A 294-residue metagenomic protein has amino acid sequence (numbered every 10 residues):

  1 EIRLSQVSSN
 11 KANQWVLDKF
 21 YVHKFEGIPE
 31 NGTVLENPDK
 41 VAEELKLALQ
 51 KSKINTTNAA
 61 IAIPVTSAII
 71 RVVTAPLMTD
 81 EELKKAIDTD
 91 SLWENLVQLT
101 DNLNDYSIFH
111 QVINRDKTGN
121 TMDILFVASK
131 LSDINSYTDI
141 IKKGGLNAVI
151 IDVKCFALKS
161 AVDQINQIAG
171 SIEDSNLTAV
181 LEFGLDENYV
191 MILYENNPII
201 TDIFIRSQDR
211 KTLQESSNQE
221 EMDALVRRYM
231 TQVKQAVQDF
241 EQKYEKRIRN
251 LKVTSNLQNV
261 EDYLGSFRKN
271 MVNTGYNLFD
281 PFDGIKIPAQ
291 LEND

Functional and structural regions predicted by a protein language model:
E1-K24, A59-V65, I165-R206: Gly/Thr-rich phosphate-binding beta-strand-loop-beta motif of the actin/hexokinase/Hsp70
K19-Q50, K211-R228, V233-V237: N-terminal phosphate-binding loop and adjacent alpha-helix
L45, I54-T66, I141, N147-I150 (+1 more regions): Short glycine-rich phosphate-binding loop at a beta-alpha junction
N58, A62-N166, Y276, D280-K286: Active-site neighborhood for divalent-cation/phosphate handling
D133, Y137, I141, A161 (+2 more regions): Phosphate/ATP-binding catalytic cores across multiple sugar-kinase/actin-like superfamilies, primarily ASKHA
R247-Y276: Glycine-rich phosphate-binding loops at beta-strand->alpha-helix junctions
G265-D294: Conserved phosphate-binding/catalytic loops in two-lobed NTP-binding clefts
